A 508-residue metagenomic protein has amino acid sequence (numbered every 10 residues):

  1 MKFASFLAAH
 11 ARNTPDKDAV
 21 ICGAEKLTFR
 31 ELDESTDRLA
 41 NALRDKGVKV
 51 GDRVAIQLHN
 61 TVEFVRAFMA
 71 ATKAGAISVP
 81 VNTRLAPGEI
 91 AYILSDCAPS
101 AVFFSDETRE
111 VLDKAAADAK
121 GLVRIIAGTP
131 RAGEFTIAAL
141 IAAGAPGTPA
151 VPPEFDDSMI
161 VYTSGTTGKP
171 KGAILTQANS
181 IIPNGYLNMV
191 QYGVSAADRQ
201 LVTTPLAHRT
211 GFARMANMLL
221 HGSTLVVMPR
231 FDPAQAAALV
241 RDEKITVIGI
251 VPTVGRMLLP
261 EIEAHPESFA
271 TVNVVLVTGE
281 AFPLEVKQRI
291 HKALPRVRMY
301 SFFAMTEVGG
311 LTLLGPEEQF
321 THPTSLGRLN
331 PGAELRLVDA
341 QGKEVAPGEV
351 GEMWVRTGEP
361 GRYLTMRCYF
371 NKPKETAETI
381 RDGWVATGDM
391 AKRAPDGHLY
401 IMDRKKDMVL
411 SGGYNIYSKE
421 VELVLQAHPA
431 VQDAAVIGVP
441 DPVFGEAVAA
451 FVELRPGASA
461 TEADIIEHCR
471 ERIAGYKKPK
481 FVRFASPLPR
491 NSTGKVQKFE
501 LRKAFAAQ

Functional and structural regions predicted by a protein language model:
A8, D16-T61, V65-M69, A86-A91: Conserved AMP-binding/adenylate-forming core of the ANL superfamily
P15, A132, G144-Y162, K169 (+2 more regions): Conserved pre-ATP/AMP-binding loop-to-beta segment of ANL
A24, A101, E107-E154, E261-I262: ANL superfamily adenylate-forming
L85, V102-F104, V240, I248 (+6 more regions): AMP-binding/adenylate-forming catalytic core of the ANL superfamily
I181-R199, A207-T246, E261: Conserved AMP-binding/adenylation subdomain of ANL enzymes
L220, I245-G249, E261-T321, E334 (+2 more regions): Gly/Ser/Thr-rich phosphate-binding loop
L329-G332, K343-E378, I416: Conserved ATP/PPi-binding loop(s) of AMP-dependent carboxylate-activating enzymes
R336-R356, A394-D396, A458-E462, Q497: Conserved beta-loop-beta connector loops within the AMP-binding
